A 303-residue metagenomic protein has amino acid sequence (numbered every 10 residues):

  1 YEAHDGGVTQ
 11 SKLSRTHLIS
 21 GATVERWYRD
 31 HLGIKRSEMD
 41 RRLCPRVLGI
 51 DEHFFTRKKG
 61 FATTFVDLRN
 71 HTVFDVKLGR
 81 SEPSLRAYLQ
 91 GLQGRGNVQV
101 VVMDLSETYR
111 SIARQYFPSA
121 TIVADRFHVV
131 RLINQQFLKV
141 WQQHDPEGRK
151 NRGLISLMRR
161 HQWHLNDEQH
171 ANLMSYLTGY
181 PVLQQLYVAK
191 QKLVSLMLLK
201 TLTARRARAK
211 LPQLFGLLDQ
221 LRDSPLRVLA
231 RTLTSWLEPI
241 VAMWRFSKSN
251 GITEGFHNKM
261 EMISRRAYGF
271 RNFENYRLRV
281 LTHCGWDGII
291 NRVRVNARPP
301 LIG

Functional and structural regions predicted by a protein language model:
Y1-K59, R95-V98, I240-V241: Short, positively charged, Gly/Tyr-enriched micro-motifs that form contact patches at catalytic or ligand/partner
Y28, R57-K59, T63, D67 (+5 more regions): Acidic/histidine-rich catalytic cores and adjacent linkers of DNA breakage/strand-transfer/modification proteins
E82-Y88: Structural motif
V129-R149: Short alpha-helix plus adjacent loop in nuclease-associated cores
